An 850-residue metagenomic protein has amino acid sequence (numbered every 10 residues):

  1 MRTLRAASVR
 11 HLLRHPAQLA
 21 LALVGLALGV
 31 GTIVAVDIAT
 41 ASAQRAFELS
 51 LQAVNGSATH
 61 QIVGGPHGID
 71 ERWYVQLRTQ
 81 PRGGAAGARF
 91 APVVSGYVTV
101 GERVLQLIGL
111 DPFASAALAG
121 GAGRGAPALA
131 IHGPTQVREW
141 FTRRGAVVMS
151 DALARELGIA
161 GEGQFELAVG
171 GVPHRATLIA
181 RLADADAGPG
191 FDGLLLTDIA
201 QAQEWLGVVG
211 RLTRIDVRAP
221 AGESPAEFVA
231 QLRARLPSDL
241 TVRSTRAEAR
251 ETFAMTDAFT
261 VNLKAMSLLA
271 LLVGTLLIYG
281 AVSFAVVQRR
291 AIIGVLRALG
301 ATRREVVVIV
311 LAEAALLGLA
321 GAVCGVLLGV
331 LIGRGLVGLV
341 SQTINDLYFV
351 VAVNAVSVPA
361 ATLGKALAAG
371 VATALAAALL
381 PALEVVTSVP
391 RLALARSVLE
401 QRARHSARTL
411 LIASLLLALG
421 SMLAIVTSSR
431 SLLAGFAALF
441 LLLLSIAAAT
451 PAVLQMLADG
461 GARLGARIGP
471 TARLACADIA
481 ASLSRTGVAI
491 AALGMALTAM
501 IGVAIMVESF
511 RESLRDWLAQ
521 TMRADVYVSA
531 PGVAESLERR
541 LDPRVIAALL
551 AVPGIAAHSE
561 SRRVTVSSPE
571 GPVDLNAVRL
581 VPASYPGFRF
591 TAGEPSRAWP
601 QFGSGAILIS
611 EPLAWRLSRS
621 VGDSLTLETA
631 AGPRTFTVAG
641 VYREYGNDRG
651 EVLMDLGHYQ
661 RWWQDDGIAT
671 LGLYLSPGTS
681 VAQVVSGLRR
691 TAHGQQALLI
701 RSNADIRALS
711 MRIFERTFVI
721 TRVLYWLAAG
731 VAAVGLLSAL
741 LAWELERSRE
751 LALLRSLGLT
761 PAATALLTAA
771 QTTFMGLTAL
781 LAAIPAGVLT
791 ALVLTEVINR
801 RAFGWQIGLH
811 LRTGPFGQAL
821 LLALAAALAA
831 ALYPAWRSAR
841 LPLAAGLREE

Functional and structural regions predicted by a protein language model:
R2, V9, L13-A22, Q231 (+6 more regions): Alpha-helical transmembrane segments, especially those used as permease/efflux helices and single-pass anchors
H11-H15, T252, L276-G318, F718 (+1 more regions): Interfacial "coupling" helices/loops that link adjacent transmembrane helices in transporter permeases
Q18-L19, L28-S57, S283, I332-I344 (+4 more regions): Alpha-helical transmembrane segments
Q18-P112, V137-R143, R155, E227-A234 (+5 more regions): Hydrophobic, regular-secondary-structure patches
F47, A234-L272, V287, I309 (+4 more regions): Peri-transmembrane interface segments
H67-G210, E538-E651, R661-D666: A structural signal for hydrophobic secondary-structure junctions, strongest on transmembrane helix-loop-helix units
R214-A247, A449, V641-G646, D655-E715: "Rare, low-scoring activations can occur in soluble or secreted enzymes where short amphipathic helices or signal
G280-V282, L316-F349, A361-T387, S414-S428 (+5 more regions): Small-residue-rich transmembrane alpha-helices
